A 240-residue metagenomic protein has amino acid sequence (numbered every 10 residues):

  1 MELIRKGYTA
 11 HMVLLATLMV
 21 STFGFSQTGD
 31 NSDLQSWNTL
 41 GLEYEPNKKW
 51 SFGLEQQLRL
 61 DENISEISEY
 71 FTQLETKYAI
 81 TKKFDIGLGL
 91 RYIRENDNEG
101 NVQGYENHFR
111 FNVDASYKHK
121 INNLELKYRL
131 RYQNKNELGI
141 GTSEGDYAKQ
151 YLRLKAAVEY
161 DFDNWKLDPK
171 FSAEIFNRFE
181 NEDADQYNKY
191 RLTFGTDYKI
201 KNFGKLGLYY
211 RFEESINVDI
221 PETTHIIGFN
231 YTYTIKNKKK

Functional and structural regions predicted by a protein language model:
M1-D30, L34, I235-K239: Bacterial Sec-dependent N-terminal signal peptides
Q27-G89, I93-N96: Start-of-domain marker
L34-S36, S68-Y70, N107-F111, D146-L152 (+2 more regions): Residues that define the transmembrane beta-barrel architecture of outer-membrane proteins
L40-Y44, L74-Y78, V113-Y117, Y132 (+3 more regions): Residues on the lipid-exposed face of transmembrane beta-strands in outer-membrane beta-barrel proteins
K49-L54, K83-L88, N122-L126, N164-D168 (+2 more regions): Repeated loop/turn-to-beta-strand initiation elements of outer-membrane beta-barrel proteins
Q56-E62, L90-N96, H119-I121, Y132-N136 (+4 more regions): Transmembrane beta-strands of outer-membrane beta-barrel pores
R129-K205, R211-E214: Outer-membrane beta-barrel transmembrane domain signature
D197-K240: Long hydrophobic alpha-helical segments typical of transmembrane helices together with their membrane-interfacial
